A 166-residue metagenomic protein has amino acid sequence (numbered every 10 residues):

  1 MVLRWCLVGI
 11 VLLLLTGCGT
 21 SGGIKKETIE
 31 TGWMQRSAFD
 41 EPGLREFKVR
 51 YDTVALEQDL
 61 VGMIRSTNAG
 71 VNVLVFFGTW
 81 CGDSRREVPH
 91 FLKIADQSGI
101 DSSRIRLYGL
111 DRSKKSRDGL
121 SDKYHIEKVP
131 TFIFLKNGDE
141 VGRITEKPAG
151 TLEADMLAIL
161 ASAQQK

Functional and structural regions predicted by a protein language model:
M1-L7: Bacterial N-terminal signal peptides that target proteins for export
L14-G17: C-terminal motif of bacterial Sec signal peptides marking the signal peptidase cleavage site
G22-N68: N-terminal leader/targeting and pre-domain segments
A69-T79: Short active-site neighborhood of thiol/selenol oxidoreductases, capturing the structured segment around
F76-G78, S102-S116: Thiol-based oxidoreductase modules, predominantly thioredoxin-like and allied folds used for disulfide exchange
T79-E87: Conserved redox-active cysteine motifs that mediate thiol-disulfide chemistry, especially di-cysteine Cys-X(1-2)-Cys
K128, I133-K166: Non-catalytic, surface beta->alpha helical segment in thiol-disulfide oxidoreductase systems
